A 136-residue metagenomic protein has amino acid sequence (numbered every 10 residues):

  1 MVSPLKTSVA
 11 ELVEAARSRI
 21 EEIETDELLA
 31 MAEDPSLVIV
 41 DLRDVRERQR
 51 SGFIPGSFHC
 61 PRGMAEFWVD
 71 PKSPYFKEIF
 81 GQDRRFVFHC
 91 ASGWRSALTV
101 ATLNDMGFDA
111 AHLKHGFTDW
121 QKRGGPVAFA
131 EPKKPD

Functional and structural regions predicted by a protein language model:
M1-L37, V45-R85, W94-D136: Rhodanese-like catalytic fold shared by cysteine-dependent sulfurtransferases and DSP/PTP-type phosphatases
V40: Active-site flanking residues adjacent to catalytic metal/cofactor-binding acidic residues
H89: Short, surface-exposed ligand- or partner-binding patches at beta-edge/loop junctions that are enriched in aromatics
